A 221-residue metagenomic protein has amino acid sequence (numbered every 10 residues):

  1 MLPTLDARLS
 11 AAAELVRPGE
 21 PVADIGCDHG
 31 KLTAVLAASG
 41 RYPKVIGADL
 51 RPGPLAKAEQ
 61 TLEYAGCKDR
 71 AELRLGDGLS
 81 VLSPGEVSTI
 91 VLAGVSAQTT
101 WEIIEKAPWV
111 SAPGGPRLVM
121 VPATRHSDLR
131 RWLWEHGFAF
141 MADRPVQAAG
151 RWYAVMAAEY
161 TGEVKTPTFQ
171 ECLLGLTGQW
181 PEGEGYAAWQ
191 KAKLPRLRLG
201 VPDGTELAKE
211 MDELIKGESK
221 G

Functional and structural regions predicted by a protein language model:
M1-E20, A34: S-adenosyl-L-methionine
L2-A7, S80-V81, E86, Q98-G221: Class I S-adenosyl-L-methionine
G19-D28: Conserved class I S-adenosyl-L-methionine
H29-R41: Conserved SAM-binding loop of SAM-dependent methyltransferases across substrates and taxa, primarily the Class I
K44-D49: Conserved SAM-binding motif I beta-strand of class I
R51-G53: Conserved SAM/SAH-binding beta-strand->alpha-helix loop
A56-P84: S-adenosyl-L-methionine
E86-G94: Short SAM/SAH-binding signature in class I
